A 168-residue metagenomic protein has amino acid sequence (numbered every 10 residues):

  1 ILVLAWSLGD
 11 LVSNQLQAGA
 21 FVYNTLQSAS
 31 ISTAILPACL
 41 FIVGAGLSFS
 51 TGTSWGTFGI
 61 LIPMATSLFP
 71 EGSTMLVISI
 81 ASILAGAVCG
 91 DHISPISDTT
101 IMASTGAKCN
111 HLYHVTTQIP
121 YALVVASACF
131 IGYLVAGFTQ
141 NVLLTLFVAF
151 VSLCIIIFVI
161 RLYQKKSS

Functional and structural regions predicted by a protein language model:
I1-Q17, A34-G46: Core transmembrane alpha-helical segments of multi-pass membrane transporters/permeases
D10-V22, S50-G52, C129-L143: Transmembrane helix-loop junctions in multi-pass membrane proteins
L16, N24-I31, G44-V88, G106: Membrane-interfacial helix-loop connectors
I62, C89, I93-T100: Membrane-embedded alpha-helices of multi-pass transport/permease systems
S73-T74, A107-L123: Membrane-interface alpha-helices at helix entry/exit sites of multi-pass transporters
A85-S94, T116-G132: Membrane-embedded alpha-helical segments of transport systems, primarily multispan ion/solute transporters
L144-I157: Small-residue-rich transmembrane alpha-helices that serve as helix-helix interface/gating elements in multipass
F158-S168: Membrane-interface capping segments at transmembrane-helix boundaries
